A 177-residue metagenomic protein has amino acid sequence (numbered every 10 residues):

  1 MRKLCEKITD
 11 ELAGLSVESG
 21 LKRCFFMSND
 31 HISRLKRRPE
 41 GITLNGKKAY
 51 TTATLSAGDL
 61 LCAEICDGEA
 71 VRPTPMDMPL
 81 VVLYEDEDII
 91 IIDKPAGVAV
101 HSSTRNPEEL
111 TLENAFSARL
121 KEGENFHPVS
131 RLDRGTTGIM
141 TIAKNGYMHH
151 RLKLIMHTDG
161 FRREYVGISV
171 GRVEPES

Functional and structural regions predicted by a protein language model:
M1-E176: RNA pseudouridine synthases
